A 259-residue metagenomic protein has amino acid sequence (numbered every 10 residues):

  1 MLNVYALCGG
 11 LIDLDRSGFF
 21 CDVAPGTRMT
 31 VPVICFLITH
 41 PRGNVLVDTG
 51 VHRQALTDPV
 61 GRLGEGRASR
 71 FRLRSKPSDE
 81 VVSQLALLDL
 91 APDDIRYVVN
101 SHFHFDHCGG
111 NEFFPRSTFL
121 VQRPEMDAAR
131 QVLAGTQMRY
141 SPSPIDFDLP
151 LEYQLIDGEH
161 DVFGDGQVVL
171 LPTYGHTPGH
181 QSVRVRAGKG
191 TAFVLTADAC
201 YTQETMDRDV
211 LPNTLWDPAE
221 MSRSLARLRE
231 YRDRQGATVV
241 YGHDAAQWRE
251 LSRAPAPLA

Functional and structural regions predicted by a protein language model:
L2-N3, L11-S83, S182-A199: Conserved beta-strand hairpin/beta-sheet module of binuclear metal-dependent hydrolase folds, prominently
A6, C35-T39, G158-G188: Core dinuclear metal-dependent hydrolase active-site scaffold
G10, T49-H52, F103, P124 (+3 more regions): Active-site metal-binding loops of divalent metal-dependent hydrolases
R53, A68-S83, S182-R184, K189-A259: Cap/insert and terminal regions of metallo-dependent hydrolase folds
V60-V121: Active-site metal-binding motif and surrounding structural segment of the metallo-beta-lactamase
L73-D94, Q122-P172, A219-G236: Metallo-beta-lactamase
V98-C108, P172-H180, Y241-A245: Histidine-centered catalytic micro-motifs
T118-R123, L195-A197: Short hydrophobic/aromatic-enriched beta-strand-loop microsegments
